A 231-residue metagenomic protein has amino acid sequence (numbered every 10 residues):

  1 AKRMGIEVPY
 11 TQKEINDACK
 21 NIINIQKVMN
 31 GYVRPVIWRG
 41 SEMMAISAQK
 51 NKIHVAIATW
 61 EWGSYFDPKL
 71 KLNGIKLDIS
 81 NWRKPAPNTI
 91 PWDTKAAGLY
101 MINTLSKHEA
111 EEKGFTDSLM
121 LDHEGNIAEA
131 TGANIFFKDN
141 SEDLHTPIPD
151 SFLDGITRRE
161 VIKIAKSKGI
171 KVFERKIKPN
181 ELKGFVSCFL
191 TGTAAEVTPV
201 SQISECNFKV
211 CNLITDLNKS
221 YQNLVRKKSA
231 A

Functional and structural regions predicted by a protein language model:
A1-I25, M44-A231: Helix-start/capping segments and mature chain N-termini
V8, V28-P35: Ordered, amphipathic secondary-structure segments that act as subunit-interaction surfaces in large macromolecular
V36-G40: Short loop/turn motifs enriched for small/polar and acidic residues
